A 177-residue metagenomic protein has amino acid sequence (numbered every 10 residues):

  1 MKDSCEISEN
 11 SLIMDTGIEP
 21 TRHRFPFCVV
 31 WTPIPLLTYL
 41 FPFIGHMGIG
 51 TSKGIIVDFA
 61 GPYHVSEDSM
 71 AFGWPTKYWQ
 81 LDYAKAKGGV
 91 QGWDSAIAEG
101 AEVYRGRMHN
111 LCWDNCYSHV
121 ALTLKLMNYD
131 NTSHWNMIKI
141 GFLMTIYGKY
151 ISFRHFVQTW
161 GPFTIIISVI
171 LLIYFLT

Functional and structural regions predicted by a protein language model:
M1-P35, I44, I49-D114, K125: Non-catalytic ligand/cofactor/substrate-binding and regulatory segments of enzyme domains
K2, E102-T177: Activation targets extended, charge/polar-rich intrinsically disordered C-terminal tails
T38-Y39: Short Gly/Pro-enriched turn/cap motifs at secondary-structure boundaries
